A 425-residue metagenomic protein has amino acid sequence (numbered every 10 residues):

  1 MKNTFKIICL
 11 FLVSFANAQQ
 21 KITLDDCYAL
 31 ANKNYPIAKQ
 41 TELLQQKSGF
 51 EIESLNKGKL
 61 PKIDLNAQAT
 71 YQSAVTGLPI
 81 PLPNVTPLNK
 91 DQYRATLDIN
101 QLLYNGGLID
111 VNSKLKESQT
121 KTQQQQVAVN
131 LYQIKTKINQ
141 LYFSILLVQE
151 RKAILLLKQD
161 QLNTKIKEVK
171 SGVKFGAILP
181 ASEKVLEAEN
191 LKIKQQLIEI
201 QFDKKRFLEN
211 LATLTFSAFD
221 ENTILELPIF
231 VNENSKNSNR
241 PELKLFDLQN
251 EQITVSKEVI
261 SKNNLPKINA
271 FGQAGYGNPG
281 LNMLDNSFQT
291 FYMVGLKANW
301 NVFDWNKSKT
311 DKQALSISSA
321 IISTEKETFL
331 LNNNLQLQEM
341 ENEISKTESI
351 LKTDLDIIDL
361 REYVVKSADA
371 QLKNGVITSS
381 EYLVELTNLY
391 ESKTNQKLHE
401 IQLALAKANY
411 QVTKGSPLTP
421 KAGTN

Functional and structural regions predicted by a protein language model:
K2-L10: Sec-dependent signal peptide recognition, specifically the positively charged N-region followed immediately by
K6, D25-Y28, N395-N425: Acidic, low-complexity, intrinsically disordered peripheral segments
C9-A18: Hydrophobic h-region of N-terminal signal peptides that target proteins for export in Gram-negative bacteria
A18-D64, A177-L179, T215-T254, E341 (+2 more regions): Bacterial Sec-pathway N-terminal export signals of envelope proteins
D26, F50, Y132-K244, M340-E343 (+1 more regions): Periplasmic alpha-helical coiled-coil/stalk elements that build and connect Gram-negative outer-membrane
K39, K62-P81, N100-V129, E251 (+3 more regions): Small/polar (Gly/Ser/Thr/Ala-rich) solvent-exposed segments that form structured loops/beta-strands/short helices used
Q40-L55, N130, I134-A153, S171 (+4 more regions): Amphipathic alpha-helical coiled-coil segments
P87-D91, F288-T290: Short sequence motifs at beta-strands and strand-loop junctions characteristic of Gram-negative outer-membrane
